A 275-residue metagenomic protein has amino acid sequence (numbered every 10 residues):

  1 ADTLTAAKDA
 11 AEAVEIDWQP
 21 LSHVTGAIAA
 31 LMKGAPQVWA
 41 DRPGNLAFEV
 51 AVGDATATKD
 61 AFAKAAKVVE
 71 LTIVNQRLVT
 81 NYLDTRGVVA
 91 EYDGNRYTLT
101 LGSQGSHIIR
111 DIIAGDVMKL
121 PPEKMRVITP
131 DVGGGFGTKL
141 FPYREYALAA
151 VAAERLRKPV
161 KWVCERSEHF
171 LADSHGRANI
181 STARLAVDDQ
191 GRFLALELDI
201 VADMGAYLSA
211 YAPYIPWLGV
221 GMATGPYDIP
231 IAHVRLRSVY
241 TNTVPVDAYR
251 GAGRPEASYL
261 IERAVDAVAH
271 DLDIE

Functional and structural regions predicted by a protein language model:
A1-E275: Structural alpha/beta core scaffold segments of enzyme domains
